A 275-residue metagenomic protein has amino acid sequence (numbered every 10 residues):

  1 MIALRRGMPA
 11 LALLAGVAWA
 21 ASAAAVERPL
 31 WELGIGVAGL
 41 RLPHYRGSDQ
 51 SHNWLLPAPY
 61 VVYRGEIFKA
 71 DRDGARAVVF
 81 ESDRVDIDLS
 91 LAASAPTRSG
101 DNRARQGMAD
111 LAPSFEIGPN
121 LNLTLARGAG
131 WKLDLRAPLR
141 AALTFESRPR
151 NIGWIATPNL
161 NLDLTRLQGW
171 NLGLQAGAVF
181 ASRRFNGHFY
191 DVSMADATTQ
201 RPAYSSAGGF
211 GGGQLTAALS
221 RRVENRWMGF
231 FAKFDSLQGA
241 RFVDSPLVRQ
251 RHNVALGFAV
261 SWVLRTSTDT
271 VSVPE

Functional and structural regions predicted by a protein language model:
I2, I35, G65-A77, W262-E275: Flexible, glycine-rich linker and terminal segments associated with outer-membrane beta-barrel/transport systems
A15-S22: N-terminal signal peptide c-region/cleavage motif recognized by signal peptidases
A25-K69, T97, E275: Short glycine/proline- and aromatic-enriched beta-strand/turn motifs that initiate or cap beta-hairpins
E27-L33, N53-L55, E66-F68, E81-I87 (+7 more regions): Outer-envelope beta-barrel architecture signal
V37-R41, P57-Y63, G74-V79, I117-L123 (+6 more regions): Residues on the lipid-exposed face of transmembrane beta-strands in outer-membrane beta-barrel proteins
L40-R46, S94-G100, T124-G128, R140-S147 (+3 more regions): Sequence/structural signature of outer-membrane beta-barrel proteins
S48-N53, V79-E81, G107-S114, S147-G153 (+2 more regions): Replace "Gram-negative outer membrane beta-barrel proteins" with "bacterial and organellar outer membrane beta-barrel
E146-W227, D235-F242, L247: Outer-membrane beta-barrel transmembrane domain signature
